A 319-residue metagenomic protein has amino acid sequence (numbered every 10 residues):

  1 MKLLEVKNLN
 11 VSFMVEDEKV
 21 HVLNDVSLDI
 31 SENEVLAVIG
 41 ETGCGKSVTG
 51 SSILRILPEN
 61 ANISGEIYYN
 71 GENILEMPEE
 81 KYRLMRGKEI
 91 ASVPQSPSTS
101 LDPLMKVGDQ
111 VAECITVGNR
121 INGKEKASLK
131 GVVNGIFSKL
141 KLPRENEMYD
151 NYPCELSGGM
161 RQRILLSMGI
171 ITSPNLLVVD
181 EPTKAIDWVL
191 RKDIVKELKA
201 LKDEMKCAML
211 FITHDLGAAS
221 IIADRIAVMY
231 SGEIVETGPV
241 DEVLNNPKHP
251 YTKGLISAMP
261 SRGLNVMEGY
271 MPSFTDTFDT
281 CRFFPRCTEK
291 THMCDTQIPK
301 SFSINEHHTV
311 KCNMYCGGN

Functional and structural regions predicted by a protein language model:
N62-N73: Conserved ABC transporter NBD signature motif
I74-A91, D109, V117, E242-P247 (+1 more regions): ABC ATPase NBD coupling module
E147, T237-N319: Short catalytic/signature loops enriched in Gly
N151-L156, M160: Conserved ABC ATPase signature
I171-N175: A short, proline-enriched helix->beta-strand linker immediately N-terminal to the Walker B motif in ABC-type P-loop
V178, P182-L264: P-loop NTP-binding/switch modules centered on Walker-like glycine-rich loops
